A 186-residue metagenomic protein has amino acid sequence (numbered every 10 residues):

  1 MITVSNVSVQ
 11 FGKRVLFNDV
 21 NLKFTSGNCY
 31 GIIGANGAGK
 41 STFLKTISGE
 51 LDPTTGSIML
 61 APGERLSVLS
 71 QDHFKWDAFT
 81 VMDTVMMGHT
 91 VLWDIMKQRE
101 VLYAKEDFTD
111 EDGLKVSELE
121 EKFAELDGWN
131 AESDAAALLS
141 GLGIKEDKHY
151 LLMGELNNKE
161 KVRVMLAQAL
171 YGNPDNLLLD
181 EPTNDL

Functional and structural regions predicted by a protein language model:
M1-L186: ABC ATP-binding cassette signature C-motif
